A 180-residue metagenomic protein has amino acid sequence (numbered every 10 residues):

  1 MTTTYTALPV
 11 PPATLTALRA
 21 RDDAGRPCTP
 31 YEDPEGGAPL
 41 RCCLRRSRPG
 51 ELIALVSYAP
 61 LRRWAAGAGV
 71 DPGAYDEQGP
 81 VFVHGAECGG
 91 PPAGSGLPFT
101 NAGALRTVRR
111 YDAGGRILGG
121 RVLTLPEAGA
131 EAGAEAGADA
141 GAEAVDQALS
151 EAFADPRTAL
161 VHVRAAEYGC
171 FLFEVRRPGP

Functional and structural regions predicted by a protein language model:
M1-Y5: Polar/acidic, low-complexity leader/linker segments enriched in S/T/G and N/D
L8-F99, R106-T107: N-terminal, charged amphipathic alpha-helical interaction modules
L61, G179-P180: Short, surface-exposed beta-strand-loop junctions and turns on beta-sheet-rich folds
A102, T107-L160, R164, R177-G179: Short, hydrophobic/π-rich interface segment
A165-C170: Short Gly/Ser/Thr- and Asp/Glu-enriched loop/turn motifs at secondary-structure junctions
